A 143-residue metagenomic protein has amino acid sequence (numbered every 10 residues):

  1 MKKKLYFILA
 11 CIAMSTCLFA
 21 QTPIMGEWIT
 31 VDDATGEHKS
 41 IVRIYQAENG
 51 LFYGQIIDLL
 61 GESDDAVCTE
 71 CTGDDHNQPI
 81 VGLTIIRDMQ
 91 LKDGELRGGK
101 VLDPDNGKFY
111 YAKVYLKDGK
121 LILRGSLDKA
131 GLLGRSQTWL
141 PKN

Functional and structural regions predicted by a protein language model:
M1-I8: Bacterial N-terminal signal peptides that target proteins for export
A10-C17: N-terminal signal peptide c-region/cleavage motif recognized by signal peptidases
L18-E27: N-terminal helix-cap/turn-to-beta initiation motif at the start of protein domains
T30-D103, F109-Y110, L140: Central antiparallel beta-sheet cores of small beta-barrel/beta-sandwich binding domains
L51, K120-L121: Generic structural signal for coil-to-beta-strand starts
E70-N77, I122-A130: Short aromatic-glycine motifs in intrinsically disordered, low-complexity regions
V101-D118, R124-S126: Acidic, glycine-rich flexible loop segments
D118-K120, L127-N143: Edge beta-strand at a domain terminus
